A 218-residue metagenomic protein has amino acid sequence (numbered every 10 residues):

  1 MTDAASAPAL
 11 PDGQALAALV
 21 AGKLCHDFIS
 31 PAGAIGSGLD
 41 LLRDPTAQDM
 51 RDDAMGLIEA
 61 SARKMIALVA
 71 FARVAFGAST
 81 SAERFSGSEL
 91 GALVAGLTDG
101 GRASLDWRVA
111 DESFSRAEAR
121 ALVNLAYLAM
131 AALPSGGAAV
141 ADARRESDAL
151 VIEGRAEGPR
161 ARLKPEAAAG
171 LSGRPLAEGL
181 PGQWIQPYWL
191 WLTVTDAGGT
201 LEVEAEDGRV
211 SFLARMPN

Functional and structural regions predicted by a protein language model:
M1-L10: Cytosolic coiled-coil signaling helices that couple upstream sensory modules
A9-L19, R102-M130, P134, A177-G182: Conserved short strand/loop->alpha-helix "switch" segment adjacent to the catalytic nucleotide/phosphoryl-transfer site
A18-G38, R43-P45, A117-R145, Q186-D196: Conserved ATP-binding N-box helix of the HATPase_c
L42-A54: Conserved catalytic segment of histidine kinase HATPase_c domains, centered on the N-box/ATP-lid region
R51-S104: Conserved DHp (HisKA) dimerization/phosphotransfer helix of two-component histidine kinases, i.e., the long coiled-coil
D148-P187: Glycine-rich/acidic phosphate-handling loop/turn and adjacent ATP-lid/helix of nucleotide-binding kinase/ATPase domains
G198-A205: Glycine-rich ATP-binding loops of the HATPase_c
R209-P217: Short C-terminal beta-strand
